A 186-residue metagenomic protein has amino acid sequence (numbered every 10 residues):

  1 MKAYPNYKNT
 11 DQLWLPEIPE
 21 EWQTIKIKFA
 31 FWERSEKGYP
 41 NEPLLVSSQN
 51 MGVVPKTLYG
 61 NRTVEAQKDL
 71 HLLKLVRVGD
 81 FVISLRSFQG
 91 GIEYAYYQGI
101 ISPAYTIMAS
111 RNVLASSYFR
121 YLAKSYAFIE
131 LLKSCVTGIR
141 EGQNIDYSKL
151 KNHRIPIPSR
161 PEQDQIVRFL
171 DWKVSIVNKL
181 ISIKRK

Functional and structural regions predicted by a protein language model:
N6-Y39, N152, P156, R160 (+3 more regions): Non-catalytic DNA-recognition/assembly elements of restriction-modification systems
Y7-N9, L85-R86, G99-T106, I139-D164: A short glycine-rich beta-alpha junction/loop motif
T10-D11, I25-V78: Sequence-specific dsDNA recognition surfaces
P40-R62, F81-T106, S117-Y121, E130-V136 (+1 more regions): Short, ligand-facing micro-motifs at secondary-structure edges
S110-A115: Ligand-binding loop in jelly-roll beta-barrel domains
F119, Q163-I166: Interdomain signal-transducing alpha-helices
L170-K184: Amphipathic alpha-helical coiled-coil segments
